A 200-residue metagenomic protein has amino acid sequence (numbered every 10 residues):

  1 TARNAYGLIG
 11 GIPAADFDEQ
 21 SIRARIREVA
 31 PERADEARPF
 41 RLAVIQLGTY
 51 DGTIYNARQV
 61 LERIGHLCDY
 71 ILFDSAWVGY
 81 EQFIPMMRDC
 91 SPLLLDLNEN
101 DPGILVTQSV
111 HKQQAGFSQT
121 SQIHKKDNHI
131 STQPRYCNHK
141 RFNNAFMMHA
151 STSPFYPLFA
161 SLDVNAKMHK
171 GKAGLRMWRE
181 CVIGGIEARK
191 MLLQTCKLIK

Functional and structural regions predicted by a protein language model:
T1-K197: Conserved PLP-enzyme active-site core in the AAT-like
